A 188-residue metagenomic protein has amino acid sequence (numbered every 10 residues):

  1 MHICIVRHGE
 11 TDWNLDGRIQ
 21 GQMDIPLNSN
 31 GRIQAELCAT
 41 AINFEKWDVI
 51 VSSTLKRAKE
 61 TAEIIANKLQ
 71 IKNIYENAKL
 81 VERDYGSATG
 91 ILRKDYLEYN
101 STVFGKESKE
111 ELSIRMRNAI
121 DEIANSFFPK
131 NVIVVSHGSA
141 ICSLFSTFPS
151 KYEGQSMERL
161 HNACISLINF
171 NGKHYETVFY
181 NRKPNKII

Functional and structural regions predicted by a protein language model:
I3, F128-G138: Generic beta-sheet signal
C4-K59, E107-R117: Loop-to-helix element that buttresses phosphate recognition and phosphoryl-transfer chemistry
T11, A140-I141: Short active-site segment of divalent metal-dependent hydrolases/proteases that encodes the spacing between
L37-E98: Phosphate-coordination/substrate-recognition cap region in phosphate-metabolizing enzymes
F44-K46, I123-K130: Glycine-rich phosphate-binding loop signature in dinucleotide/nucleotide-binding domains
R93-E111: Short glycine/proline- and acidic residue-enriched helix-loop micro-motifs that form flexible lids or anion-recognition
K151-E176: Domain-level recognition of soluble alpha/beta enzyme cores, biased toward histidine phosphatases/phosphomutases
V178-I188: Acidic, His/Gly-rich catalytic cores of divalent-metal-dependent hydrolytic chemistry
